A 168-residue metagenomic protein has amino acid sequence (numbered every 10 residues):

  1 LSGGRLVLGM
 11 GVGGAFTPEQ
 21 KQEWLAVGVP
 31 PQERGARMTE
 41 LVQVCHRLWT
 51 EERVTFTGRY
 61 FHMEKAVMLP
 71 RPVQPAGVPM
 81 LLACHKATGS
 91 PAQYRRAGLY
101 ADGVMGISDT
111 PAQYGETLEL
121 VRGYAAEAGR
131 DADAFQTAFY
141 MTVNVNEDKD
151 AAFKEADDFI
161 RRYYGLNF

Functional and structural regions predicted by a protein language model:
L1-F168: Active-site-adjacent structural elements that line small-molecule/cofactor binding pockets in enzymes
